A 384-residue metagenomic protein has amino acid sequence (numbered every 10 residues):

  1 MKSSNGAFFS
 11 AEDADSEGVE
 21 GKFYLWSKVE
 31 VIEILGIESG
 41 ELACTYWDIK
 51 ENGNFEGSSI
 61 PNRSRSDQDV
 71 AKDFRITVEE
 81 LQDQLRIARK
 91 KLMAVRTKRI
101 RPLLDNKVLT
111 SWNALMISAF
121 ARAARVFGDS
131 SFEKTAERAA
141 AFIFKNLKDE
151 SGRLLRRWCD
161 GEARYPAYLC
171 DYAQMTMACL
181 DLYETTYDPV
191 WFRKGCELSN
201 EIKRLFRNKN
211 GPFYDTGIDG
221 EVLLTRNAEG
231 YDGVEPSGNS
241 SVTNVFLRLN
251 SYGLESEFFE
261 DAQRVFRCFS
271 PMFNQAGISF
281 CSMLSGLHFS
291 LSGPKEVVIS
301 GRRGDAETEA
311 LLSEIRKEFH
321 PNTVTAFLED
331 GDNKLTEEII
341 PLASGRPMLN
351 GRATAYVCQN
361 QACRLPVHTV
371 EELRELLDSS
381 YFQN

Functional and structural regions predicted by a protein language model:
M1-N384: Glycan-recognition and catalytic cores of secretory/periplasmic carbohydrate-active enzymes
